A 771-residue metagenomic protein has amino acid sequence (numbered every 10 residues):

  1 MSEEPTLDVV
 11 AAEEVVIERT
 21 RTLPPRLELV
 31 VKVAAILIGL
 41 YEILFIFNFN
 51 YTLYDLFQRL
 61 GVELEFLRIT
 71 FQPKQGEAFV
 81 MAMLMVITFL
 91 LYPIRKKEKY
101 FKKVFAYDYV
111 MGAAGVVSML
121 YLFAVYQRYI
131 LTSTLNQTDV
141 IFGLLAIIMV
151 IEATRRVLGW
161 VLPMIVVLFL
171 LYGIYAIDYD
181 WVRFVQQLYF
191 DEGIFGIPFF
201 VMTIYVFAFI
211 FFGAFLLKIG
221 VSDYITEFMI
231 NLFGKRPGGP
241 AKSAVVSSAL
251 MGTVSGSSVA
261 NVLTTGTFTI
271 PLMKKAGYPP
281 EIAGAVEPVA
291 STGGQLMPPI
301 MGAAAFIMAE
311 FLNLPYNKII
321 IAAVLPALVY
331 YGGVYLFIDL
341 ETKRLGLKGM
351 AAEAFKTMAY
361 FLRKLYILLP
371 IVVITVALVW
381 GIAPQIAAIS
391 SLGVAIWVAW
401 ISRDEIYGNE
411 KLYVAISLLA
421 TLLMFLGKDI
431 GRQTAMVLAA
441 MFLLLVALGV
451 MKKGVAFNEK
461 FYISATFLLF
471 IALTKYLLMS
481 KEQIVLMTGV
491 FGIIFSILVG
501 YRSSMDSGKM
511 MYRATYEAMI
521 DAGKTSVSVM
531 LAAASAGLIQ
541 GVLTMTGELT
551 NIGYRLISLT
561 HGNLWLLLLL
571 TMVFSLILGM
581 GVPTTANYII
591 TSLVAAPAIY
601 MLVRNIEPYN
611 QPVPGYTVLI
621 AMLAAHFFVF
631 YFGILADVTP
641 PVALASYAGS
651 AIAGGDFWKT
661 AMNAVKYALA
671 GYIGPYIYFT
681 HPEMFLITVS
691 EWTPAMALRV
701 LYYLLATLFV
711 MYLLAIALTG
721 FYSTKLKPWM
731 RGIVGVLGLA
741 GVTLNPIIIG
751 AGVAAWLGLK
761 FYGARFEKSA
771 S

Functional and structural regions predicted by a protein language model:
M1-S133, V140-L144: Conserved, well-structured core domains of diverse proteins
S2-I38, F105, I321-K524, L644-L739 (+1 more regions): Long, contiguous bundles of hydrophobic transmembrane helices that form the permeation core of multi-pass
E18-R21, L91-K102, R128-Y129, A146-W160 (+6 more regions): Membrane-water interface regions at transmembrane-helix termini and the short interhelical loops of multi-pass membrane
T52-I69, Q127-S133, W181-E192, L543-S558 (+1 more regions): Membrane-interface helix termini and inter-helical loops of multi-pass transporters
Q137-I141, E192-Y205, N231-V245, A276-I282 (+6 more regions): Membrane-interfacial loop-to-helix junctions in multi-pass transporters
I148, E152-V157, V161-Y172, L188-D223 (+4 more regions): Core transmembrane alpha-helical segments of multi-pass membrane transporters/permeases
G213-L217, S248-S257, V289-Q295, L378 (+4 more regions): Transmembrane alpha-helix interface/packing and boundary motifs in multi-pass membrane proteins, characterized by
F228-G294, I300-I307, N313, T584-G633 (+1 more regions): Hydrophobic transmembrane alpha-helices that form the pore/transport pathway of multi-pass ion and small-solute
